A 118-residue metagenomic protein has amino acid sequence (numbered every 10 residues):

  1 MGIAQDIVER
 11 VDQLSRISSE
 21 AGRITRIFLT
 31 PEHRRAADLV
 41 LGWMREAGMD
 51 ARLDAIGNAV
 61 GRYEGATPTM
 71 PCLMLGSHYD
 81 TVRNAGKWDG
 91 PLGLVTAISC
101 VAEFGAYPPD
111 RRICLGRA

Functional and structural regions predicted by a protein language model:
M1-T30, R117: N-terminal capping segment at the start of a domain
I3-R10, E32, A36-V40, P71 (+1 more regions): General structural feature for long, well-ordered alpha-helical segments within catalytic domains of soluble enzymes
R10, G57, P71-L73, G116: A generic secondary-structure signal marking the coil-to-beta-strand transition
V11, S15-S18, G22, A47-A51 (+1 more regions): Structural signal for hydrophobic packing residues in well-ordered secondary-structure cores of soluble enzyme domains
S19-E64: A non-catalytic alpha/beta surface segment that caps or lines the substrate-entry region of metallo-dependent hydrolase
D38-R45, G57, L73, S77 (+1 more regions): N-terminal, well-ordered alpha-helical segments
A47, A59-D89: Catalytic-core environment of secreted peptidases
L75, A85-A118: Alpha-helical metal-binding/catalytic segments enriched in His/Glu/Asp
